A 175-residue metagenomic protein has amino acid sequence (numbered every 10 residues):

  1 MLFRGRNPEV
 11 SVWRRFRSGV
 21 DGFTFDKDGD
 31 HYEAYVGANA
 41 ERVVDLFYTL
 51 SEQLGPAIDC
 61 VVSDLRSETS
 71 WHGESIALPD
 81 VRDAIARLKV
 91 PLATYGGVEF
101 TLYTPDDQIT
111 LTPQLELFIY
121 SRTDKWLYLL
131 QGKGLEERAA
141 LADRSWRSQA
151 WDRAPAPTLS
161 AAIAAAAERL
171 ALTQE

Functional and structural regions predicted by a protein language model:
M1-E116, Y120-E175: Structured alpha/beta or helical-core interaction and ligand-binding surfaces enriched in interleaved
